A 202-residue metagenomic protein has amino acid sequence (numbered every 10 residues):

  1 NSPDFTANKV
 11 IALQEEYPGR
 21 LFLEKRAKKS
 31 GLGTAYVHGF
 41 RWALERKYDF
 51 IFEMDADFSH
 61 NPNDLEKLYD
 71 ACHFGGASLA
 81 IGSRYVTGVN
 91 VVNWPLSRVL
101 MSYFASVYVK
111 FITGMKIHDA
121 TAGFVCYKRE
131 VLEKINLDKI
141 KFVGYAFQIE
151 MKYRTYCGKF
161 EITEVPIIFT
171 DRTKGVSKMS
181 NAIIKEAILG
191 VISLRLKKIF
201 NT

Functional and structural regions predicted by a protein language model:
N1-N8, F58: A conserved acidic beta->alpha catalytic loop
F5, K9-A12, H38, K67: Alpha-helical transmission elements in cytosolic ATPase-linked domains
K9, N63, F74, S78 (+2 more regions): Terminal low-complexity segments of carbohydrate-biosynthetic enzymes
L13-Y17: Short, conserved SAM-binding/catalytic segment of Class I S-adenosyl-L-methionine-dependent methyltransferases
L21-E45, F50, P62-Y145, R172-A187: Acceptor/aglycone-binding surface of glycosyltransferases and processive sugar-polymer synthases
G39, D57, K128, T155 (+2 more regions): Residue-level signature of catalytic and energy-coupling elements of molecular machines, predominantly ATP/GTP-dependent
K116, K139-V143, K152-T170: Catalytic donor-sugar/metal-binding loop of nucleotide-sugar-dependent glycosyltransferases
